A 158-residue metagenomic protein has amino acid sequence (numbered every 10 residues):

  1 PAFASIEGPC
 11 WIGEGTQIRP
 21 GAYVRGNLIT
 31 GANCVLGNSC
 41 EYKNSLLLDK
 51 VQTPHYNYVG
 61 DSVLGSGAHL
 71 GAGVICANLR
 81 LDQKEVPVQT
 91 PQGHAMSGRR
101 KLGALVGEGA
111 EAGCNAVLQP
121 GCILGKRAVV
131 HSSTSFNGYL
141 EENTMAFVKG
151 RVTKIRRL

Functional and structural regions predicted by a protein language model:
P1-G21: Extended, small-residue-rich solenoid/repeat segments and analogous flexible loops that form exposed scaffolds
V24: Membrane-embedded alpha-helical segments that form the functional core of polytopic membrane enzymes, especially those
L28: Nucleotide-sugar donor-binding loop of glycosyltransferases
A32-G37: Surface-exposed extracellular loop regions of Gram-negative outer-membrane beta-barrel proteins
N38-L158: Glycine-rich hexapeptide-repeat left-handed beta-helix
